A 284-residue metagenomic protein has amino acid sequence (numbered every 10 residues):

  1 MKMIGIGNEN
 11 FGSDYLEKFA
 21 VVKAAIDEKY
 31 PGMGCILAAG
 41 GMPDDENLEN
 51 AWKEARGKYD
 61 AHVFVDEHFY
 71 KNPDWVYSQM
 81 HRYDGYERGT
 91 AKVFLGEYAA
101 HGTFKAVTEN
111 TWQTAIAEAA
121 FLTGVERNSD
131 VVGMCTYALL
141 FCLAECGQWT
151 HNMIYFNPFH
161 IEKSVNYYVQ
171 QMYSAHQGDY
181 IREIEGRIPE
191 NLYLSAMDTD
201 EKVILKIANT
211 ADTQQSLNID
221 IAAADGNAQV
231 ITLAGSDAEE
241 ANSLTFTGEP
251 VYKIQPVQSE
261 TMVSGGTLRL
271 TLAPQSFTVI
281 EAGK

Functional and structural regions predicted by a protein language model:
M1-Y15, L95: Active-site groove signature of glycoside hydrolases
N10-L16, G40-L48, F69-Q79: Acidic-and-aromatic substrate-binding clefts and catalytic sites of carbohydrate-active enzymes
A25, P31, E54-R56, F64-H176 (+1 more regions): Catalytic-core region of carbohydrate-active enzymes that cleave or remodel glycosidic bonds
D74-S78, F104, E145-G147, Y180-E183 (+5 more regions): Extended hydrophobic-aromatic, low-complexity segments
I181-D198: Low-complexity, acidic Ser/Thr/Pro/Gly-rich terminal tails and inter-domain linkers that flank the onset of structured
K202-T210: Short, well-ordered beta-strand segments enriched in hydrophobic/aromatic residues
T210-K284: C-terminal beta-sandwich/jelly-roll accessory domains of carbohydrate-active enzymes
